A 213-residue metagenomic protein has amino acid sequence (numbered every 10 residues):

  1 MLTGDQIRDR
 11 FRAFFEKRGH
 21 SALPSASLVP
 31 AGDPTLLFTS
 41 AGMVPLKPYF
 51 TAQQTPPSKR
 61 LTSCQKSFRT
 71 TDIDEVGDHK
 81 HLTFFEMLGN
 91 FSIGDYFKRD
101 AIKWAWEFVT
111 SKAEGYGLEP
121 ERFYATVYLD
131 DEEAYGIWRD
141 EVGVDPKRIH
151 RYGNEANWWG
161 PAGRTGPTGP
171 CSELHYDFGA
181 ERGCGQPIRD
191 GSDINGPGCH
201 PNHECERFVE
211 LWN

Functional and structural regions predicted by a protein language model:
M1-N213: Alpha-helical segments
